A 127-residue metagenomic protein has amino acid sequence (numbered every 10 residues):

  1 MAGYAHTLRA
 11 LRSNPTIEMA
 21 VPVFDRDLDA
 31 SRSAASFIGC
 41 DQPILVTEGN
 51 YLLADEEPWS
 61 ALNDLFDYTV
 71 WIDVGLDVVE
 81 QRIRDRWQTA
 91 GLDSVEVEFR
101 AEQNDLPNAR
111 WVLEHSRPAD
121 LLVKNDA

Functional and structural regions predicted by a protein language model:
M1-D29: Conserved nucleotide-sensing/catalytic segment adjacent to the nucleotide-binding pocket in NTP-handling enzymes
G3, V79, D105-N108: Helical mechanochemical/support elements of P-loop NTPase systems and associated helical scaffolds
M19, I44-L45, D93-V97: Short, basic, glycine/proline-bearing loop/turn elements
P22-R26, T47-N50, F99-E102: Short, flexible loop segments at the rims of nucleotide/cofactor-binding pockets, characterized by
L28-R86: ATP-dependent NMP and nucleoside kinases share a basic, alpha-helical "lid"
A34, E57-S60, D85-A127: Small-molecule kinase domains that catalyze NTP-dependent phosphoryl transfer to phosphate-bearing small molecules
